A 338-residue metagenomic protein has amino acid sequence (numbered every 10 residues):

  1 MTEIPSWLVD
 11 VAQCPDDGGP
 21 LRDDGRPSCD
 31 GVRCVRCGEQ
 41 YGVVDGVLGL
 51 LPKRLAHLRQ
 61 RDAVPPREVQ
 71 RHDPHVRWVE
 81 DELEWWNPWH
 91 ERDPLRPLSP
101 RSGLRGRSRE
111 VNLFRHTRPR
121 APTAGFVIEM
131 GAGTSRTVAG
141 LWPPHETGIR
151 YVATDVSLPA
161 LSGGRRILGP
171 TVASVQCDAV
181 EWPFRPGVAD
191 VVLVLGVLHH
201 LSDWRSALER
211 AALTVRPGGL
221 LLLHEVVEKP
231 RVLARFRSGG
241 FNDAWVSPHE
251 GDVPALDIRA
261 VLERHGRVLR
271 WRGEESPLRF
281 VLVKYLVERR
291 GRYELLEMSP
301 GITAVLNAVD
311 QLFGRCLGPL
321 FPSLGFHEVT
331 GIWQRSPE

Functional and structural regions predicted by a protein language model:
T2-V79: N-terminal auxiliary segments of SAM/dcSAM-dependent transferases
E3-D10, P20, E275-E338: A C-terminal cap/extension of S-adenosyl-L-methionine-dependent methyltransferases that defines the acceptor-substrate
L51-P122, R136-G140, A160: Conserved class I S-adenosyl-L-methionine
I128, A132-E181: Class I SAM-dependent methyltransferase SAM/SAH-binding core
L193: A conserved beta-strand element that flanks and buttresses the S-adenosyl-L-methionine
R205-P217: A short glycine-rich, Lys/Arg-flanked "PGG" loop and its adjoining helix->strand segment in the class I
L222-W245: Conserved class I S-adenosyl-L-methionine
F241-D257: Acceptor-substrate binding/catalytic loop of class I
